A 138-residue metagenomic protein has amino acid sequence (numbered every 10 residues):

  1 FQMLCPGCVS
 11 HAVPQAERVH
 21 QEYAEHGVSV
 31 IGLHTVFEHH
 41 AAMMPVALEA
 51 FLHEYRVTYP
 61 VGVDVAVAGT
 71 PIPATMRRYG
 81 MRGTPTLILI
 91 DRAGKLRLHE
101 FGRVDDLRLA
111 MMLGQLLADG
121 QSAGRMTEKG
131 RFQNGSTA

Functional and structural regions predicted by a protein language model:
Q2-P6: Active-site beta-to-alpha loop of glycosyltransferases that engages the nucleotide-sugar donor
G7-Y55, A66-A74: Structural microenvironment flanking redox-active thiols in thiol-disulfide oxidoreductases
H11, Y55-V57, V63-G114: Thiol/disulfide oxidoreductase modules built on the thioredoxin-like
Q21-E25, H53-R56, K95, G114-Q121: Sec-exported extracytoplasmic/periplasmic mature domains
M112-A138: Non-globular targeting/processing and membrane-anchoring segments
